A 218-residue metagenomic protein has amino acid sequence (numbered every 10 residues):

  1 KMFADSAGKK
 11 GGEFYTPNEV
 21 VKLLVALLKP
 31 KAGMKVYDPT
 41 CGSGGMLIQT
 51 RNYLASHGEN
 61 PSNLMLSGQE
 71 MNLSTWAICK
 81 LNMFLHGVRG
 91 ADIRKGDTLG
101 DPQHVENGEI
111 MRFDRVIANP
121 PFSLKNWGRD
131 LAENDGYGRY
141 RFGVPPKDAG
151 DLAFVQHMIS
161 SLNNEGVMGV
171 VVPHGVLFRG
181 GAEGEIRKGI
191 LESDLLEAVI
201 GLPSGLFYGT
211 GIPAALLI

Functional and structural regions predicted by a protein language model:
K1-A4: Long recognition/docking surfaces used for binding and targeting
S6, E13, V105-G108, I159-S161 (+1 more regions): Replace "in large, NTP-powered and nucleic-acid-processing enzymes" with "in large, NTP-powered factors and other
K10-A118, S123-N134, G138-R139, L152-A153 (+2 more regions): Conserved S-adenosyl-L-methionine
Y137-L162: Glycine-rich S-adenosyl-L-methionine
L162-M168: Short glycine-dipeptide loop
E197-G205: RNase H-like polynucleotidyl transferase catalytic core
F207-I218: Flexible, glycine-/basic-rich loop-and-beta segments that form/coincide with the SAM-dependent methyltransferase
